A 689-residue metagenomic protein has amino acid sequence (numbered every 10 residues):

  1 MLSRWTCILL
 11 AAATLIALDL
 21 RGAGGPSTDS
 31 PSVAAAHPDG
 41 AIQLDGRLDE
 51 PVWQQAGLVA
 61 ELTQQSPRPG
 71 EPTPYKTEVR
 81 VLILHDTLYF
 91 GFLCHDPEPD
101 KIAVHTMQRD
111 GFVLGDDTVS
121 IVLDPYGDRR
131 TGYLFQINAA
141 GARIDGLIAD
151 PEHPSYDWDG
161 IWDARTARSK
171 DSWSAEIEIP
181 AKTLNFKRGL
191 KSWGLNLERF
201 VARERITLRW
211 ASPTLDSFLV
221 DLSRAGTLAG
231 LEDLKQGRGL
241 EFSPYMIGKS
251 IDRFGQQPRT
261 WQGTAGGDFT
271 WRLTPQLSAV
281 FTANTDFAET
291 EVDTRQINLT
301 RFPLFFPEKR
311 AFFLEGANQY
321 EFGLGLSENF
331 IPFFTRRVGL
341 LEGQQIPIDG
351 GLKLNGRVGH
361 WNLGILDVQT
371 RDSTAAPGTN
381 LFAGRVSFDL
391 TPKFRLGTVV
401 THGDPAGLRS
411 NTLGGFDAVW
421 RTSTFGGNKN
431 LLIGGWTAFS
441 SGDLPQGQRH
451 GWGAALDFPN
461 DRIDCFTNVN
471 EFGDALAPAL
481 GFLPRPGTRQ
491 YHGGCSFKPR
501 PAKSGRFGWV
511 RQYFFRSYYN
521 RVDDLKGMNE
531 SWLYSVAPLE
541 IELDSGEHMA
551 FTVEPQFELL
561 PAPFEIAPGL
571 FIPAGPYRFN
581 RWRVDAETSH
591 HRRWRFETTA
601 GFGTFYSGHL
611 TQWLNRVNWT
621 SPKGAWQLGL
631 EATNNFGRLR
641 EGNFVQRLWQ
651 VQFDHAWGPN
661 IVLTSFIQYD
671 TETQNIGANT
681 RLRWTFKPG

Functional and structural regions predicted by a protein language model:
M1-W5: Positively charged n-region of N-terminal signal peptides that target proteins for export
T6-D19: Bacterial N-terminal signal peptides
L18-D389, G397-T398, L408: Structural preference for beta-rich elements and adjacent junctions enriched in aromatics
I42, W173, L240, G263 (+9 more regions): Hydrophobic core residues within well-ordered beta-strands of beta-rich domains
S212-K235, T370-F416, W420-G427, H548-T598 (+1 more regions): Outer-membrane beta-barrel transmembrane domain signature of Gram-negative proteins, especially the mid-to-C-terminal
P258-T260, D268, S278, F287-T294 (+2 more regions): Catalytic-domain carbohydrate-binding cleft regions of carbohydrate-active enzymes
P347, T424-L431, G435-G689: Exposed, low-structure sequence patches enriched in small/polar residues
